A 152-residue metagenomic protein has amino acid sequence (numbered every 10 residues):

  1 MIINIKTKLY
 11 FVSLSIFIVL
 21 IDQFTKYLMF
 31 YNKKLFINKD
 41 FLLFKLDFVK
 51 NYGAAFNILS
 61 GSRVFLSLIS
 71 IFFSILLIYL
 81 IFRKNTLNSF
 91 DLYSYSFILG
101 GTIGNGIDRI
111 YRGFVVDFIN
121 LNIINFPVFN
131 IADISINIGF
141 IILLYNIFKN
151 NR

Functional and structural regions predicted by a protein language model:
M1-R152: Alpha-helical transmembrane bundles and membrane-interface segments of multipass inner-membrane proteins
